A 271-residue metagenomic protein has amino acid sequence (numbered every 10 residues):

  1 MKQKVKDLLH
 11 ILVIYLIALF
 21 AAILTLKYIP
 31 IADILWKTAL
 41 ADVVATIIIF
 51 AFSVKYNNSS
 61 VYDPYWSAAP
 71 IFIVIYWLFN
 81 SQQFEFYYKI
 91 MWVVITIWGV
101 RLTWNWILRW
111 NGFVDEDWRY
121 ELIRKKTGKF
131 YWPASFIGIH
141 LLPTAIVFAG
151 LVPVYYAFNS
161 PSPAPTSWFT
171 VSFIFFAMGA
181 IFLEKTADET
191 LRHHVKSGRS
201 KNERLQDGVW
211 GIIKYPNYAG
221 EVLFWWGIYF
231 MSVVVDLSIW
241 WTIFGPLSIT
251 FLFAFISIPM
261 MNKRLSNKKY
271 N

Functional and structural regions predicted by a protein language model:
M1-L9, S53-Y65, I107-D117, K125-L142 (+1 more regions): Interhelical loop and helix-boundary elements at the membrane-water interface of polytopic inner-membrane proteins
D7, I11, Y15-K37, D42-T46 (+2 more regions): Hydrophobic transmembrane alpha-helices
I47-Y56, K185: Canonical alpha-helical transmembrane segments
S59, A69-F72: General structural concept
Y65-A68, R119-T127, I137, L205-I212 (+1 more regions): Hydrophobic alpha-helical segments of integral membrane proteins, encompassing both true transmembrane helices
E116-R124, S162-A164, W168: Juxtamembrane helix-loop-helix connectors linking adjacent transmembrane helices in multi-pass membrane enzymes
